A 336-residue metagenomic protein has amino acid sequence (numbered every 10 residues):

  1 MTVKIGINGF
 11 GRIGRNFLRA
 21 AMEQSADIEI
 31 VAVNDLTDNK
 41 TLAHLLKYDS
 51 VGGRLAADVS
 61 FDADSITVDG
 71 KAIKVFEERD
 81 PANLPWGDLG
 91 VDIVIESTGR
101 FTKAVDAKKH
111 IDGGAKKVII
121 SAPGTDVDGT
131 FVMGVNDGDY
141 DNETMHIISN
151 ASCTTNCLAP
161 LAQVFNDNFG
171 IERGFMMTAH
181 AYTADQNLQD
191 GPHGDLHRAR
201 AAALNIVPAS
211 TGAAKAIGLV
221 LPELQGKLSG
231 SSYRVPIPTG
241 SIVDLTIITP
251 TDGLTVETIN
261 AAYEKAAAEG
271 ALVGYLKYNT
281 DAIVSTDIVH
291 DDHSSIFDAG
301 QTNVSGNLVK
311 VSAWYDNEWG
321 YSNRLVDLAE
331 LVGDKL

Functional and structural regions predicted by a protein language model:
M1-A199, N303, D327, K335: N-terminal Rossmann-like NAD(P) cofactor-binding subdomain of oxidoreductases, focused on the glycine-rich
V3, A26, E172, S231-Y233 (+2 more regions): Structural beta-strand/beta-sheet cores of well-ordered domains, especially the beta-sheet scaffolds that support
N8, R12, K40, L89 (+10 more regions): Conserved active-site and cofactor/substrate-binding residues in soluble primary-metabolism enzymes
M22-A26, Q163-I171, A181-A184, T211 (+5 more regions): Generic secondary-structure signature for well-ordered alpha-helical cores
I66, F131-M133, I147, Q189 (+5 more regions): Short clusters of hydrophobic/aromatic residues that line enzyme substrate/ligand-binding pockets
T144-M145, A201-A203, G240-D244, L308-K310: Short, solvent-exposed beta-strand edge segments and adjacent coil->beta transition regions
G170-S232, P238: Catalytic core of tubulin tyrosine ligase-like
G230, I242, T246-L336: C-terminal active-site/capping subdomain that shapes the small-molecule cofactor and substrate pocket of enzyme
